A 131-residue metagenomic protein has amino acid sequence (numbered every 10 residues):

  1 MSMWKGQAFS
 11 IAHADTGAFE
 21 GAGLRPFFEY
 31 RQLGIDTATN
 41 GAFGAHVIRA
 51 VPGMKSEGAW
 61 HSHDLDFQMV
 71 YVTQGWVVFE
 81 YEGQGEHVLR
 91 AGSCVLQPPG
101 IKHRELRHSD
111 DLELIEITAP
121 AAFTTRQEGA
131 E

Functional and structural regions predicted by a protein language model:
S2-H13, R104-E131: Double-stranded beta-helix
A18-H61, D66: A short glycine-rich, His/Asp/Glu-containing loop-to-beta-strand
T39, V78, F123-T124: Flexible, glycine-rich phosphate/dinucleotide-binding loops and adjacent beta-alpha linkers at cofactor/substrate
H46-R49, S93, H103: Hydrophobic/aromatic beta-strand elements that line small-molecule binding cavities or substrate pockets in beta-rich
V47-A50, S62-F79, I117-P120: Short, conserved beta-strand element in jelly-roll/cupin
L65, G85, I101-K102, D110-D111: A generic "binding-loop/recognition-motif" signal
E80-E82, L106: A generic structural motif
G83-G100: Short acidic-glycine-tyrosine-enriched beta hairpin
